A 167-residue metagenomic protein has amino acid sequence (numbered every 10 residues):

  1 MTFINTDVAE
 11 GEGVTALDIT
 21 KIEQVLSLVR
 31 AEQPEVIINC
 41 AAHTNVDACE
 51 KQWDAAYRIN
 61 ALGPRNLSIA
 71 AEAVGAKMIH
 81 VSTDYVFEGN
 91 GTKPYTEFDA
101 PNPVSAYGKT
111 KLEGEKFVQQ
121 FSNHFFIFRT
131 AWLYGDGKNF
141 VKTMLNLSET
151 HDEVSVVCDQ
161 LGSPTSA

Functional and structural regions predicted by a protein language model:
T6, I37-A41, M78-T83, E88 (+1 more regions): SDR active-site strand-loop-helix element
V8-E23: Rossmann-fold cofactor-recognition segment
I19-I59: NAD(P)H-binding glycine-rich loop region in Rossmannoid oxidoreductase-like domains and their noncatalytic homologs
E32, A73-V74, F121: Helix C-cap/helix->beta junction micro-motif
I37, K51-I79, E115: NAD(P)-cofactor binding segment of oxidoreductase domains
D47-D54, G89-K93, K138: Conserved catalytic-core motifs of eukaryotic protein kinase domains, centered on the activation segment
R58, G63-N66, V86-F128, W132-L133: Catalytic helix-loop patch of NAD(P)-dependent Rossmann-fold dehydrogenases
K116-S163: NAD(P)-dependent short-chain dehydrogenase/reductase
